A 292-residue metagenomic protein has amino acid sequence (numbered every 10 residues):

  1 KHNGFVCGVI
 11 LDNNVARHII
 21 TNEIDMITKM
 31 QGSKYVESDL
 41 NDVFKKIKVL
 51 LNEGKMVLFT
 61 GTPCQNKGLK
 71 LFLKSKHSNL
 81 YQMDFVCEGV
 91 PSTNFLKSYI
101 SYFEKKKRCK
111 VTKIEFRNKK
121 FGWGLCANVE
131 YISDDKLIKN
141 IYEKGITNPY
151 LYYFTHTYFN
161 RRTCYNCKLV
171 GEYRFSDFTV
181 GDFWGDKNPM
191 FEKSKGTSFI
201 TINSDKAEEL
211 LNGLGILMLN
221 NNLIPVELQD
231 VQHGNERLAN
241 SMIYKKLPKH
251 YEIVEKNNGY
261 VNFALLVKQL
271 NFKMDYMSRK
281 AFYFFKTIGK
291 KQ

Functional and structural regions predicted by a protein language model:
K1-G4, E104, C109-Q292: Long, compositionally biased charged/polar accessory segments in the mid-to-C-terminal portions of proteins
K1-N14: Low-complexity, highly charged intrinsically disordered N-terminal segments that act as targeting/localization
G4-V6, K55-G61, L80: Generic beta-sheet signal
N13, F59-L69, G89-P91: Gly/Ser/Thr-rich loops at beta-strand to alpha-helix junctions that form or flank small-molecule/cofactor-binding
A16-D42: Glycine-rich phosphate-binding "P-loop"
I27-K29, K74-V86: A short alpha->loop->secondary-structure connector
E37, D42-N52, F59, K67-K74: Cofactor-cradling patches in redox/metallo enzymes
Y81-K105: Short, flexible loop segments at boundaries between secondary-structure elements
